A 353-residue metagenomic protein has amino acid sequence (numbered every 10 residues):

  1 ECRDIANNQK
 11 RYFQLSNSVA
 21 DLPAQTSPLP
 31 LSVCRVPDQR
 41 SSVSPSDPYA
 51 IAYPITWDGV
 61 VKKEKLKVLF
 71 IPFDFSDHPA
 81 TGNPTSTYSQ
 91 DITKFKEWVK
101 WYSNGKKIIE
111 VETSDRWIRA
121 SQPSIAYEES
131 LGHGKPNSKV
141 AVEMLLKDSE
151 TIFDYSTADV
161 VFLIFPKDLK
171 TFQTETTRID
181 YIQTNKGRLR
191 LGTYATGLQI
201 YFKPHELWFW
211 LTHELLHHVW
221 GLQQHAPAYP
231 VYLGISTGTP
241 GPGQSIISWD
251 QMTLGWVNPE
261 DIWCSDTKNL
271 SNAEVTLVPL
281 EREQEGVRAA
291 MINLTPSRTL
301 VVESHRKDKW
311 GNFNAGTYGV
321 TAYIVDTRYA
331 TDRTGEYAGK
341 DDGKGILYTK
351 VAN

Functional and structural regions predicted by a protein language model:
E1, F162, L300-S304: Broad, structure-driven detector of short, well-ordered beta-strand segments within folded domains
C2-R11, S16-L211, V219, Q223-Y229 (+1 more regions): Propeptide-to-catalytic entry region of secreted or membrane-anchored zinc metalloproteases
Y155, D168-F313: Extracellular hydrolytic enzyme modules, especially secreted metalloproteases of the metzincin/thermolysin-like class
R282-N353: Extracellular low-complexity, Gly/Ser/Thr-rich intrinsically disordered linkers and protease-sensitive activation/hinge
